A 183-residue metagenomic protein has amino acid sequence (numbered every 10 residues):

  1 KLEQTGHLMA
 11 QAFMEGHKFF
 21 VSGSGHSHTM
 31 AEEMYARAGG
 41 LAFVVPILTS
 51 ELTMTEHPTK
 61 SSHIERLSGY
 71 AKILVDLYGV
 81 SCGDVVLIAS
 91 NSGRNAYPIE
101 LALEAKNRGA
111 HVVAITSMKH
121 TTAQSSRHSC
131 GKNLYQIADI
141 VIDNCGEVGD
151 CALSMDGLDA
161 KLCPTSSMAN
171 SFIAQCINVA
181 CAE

Functional and structural regions predicted by a protein language model:
K1-E15, L74: A short, well-structured juxtamembrane/interface segment
H17-V179: Glycine-rich phosphate-binding loops that contact phosphosugars or nucleotide phosphates
A182-E183: C-terminal and late-domain segments of enzyme folds
